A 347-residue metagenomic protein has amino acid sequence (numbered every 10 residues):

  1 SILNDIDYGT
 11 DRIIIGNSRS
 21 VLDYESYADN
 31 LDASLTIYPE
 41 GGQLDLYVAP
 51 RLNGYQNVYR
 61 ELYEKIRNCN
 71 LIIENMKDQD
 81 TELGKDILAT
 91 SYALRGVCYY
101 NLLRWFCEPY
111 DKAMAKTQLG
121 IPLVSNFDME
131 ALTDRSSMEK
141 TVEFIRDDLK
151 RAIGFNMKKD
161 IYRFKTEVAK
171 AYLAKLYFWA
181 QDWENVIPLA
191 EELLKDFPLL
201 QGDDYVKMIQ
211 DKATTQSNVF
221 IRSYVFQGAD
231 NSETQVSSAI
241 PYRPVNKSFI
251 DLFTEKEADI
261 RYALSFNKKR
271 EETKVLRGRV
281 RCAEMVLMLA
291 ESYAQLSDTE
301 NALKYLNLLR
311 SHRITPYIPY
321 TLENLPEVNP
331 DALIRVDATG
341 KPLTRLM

Functional and structural regions predicted by a protein language model:
S1-L22, L200: Acidic, glycine-rich segments characteristic of secretory precursors and extracytoplasmic regions
D32-F106, S136, R151-K159, T273-R277 (+4 more regions): Conserved, well-structured interaction surfaces
W105-E143: Short coil/linker segments at helix-helix boundaries
N185-A283, R313-M347: Hydrophobic-face positions in mid-chain alpha helices that act as interaction patches
